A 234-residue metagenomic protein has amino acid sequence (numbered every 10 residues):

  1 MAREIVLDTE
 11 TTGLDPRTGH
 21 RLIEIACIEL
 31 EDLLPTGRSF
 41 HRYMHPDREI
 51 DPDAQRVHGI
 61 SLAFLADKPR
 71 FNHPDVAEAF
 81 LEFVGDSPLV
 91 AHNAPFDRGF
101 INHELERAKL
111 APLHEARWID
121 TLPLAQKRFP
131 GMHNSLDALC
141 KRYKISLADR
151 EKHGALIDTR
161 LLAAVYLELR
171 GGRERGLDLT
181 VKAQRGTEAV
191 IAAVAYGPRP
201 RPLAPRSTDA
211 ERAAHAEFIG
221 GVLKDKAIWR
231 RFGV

Functional and structural regions predicted by a protein language model:
M1-A116, Q126-P130, A138-K152: Conserved non-catalytic scaffold segment of RNase H-like nuclease domains
V76-A79, V165, F218: A ubiquitous structural signal for well-ordered alpha-helices
P88-A91, P95, F100, E104-L105 (+1 more regions): Acidic, Mg2+-coordinating catalytic module of metal-dependent nucleases/exonucleases that use a two-metal-ion mechanism
P130, H153-L156, P205-D209: Short, well-ordered coil↔helix boundary/capping segments
T187-V234: Acidic, Ser/Thr-rich low-complexity intrinsically disordered segments
